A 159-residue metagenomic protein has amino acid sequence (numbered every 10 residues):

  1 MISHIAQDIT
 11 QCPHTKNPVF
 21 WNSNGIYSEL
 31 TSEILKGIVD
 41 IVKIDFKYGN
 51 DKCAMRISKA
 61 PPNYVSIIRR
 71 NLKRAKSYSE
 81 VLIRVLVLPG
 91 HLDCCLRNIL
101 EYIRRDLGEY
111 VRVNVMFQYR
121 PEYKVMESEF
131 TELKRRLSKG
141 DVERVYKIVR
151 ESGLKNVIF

Functional and structural regions predicted by a protein language model:
M1-E127: Conserved AdoMet/S-adenosylmethionine-binding subsite of the radical SAM
R69, F130-T131, I158-F159: A general structural signal for short secondary-structure boundary/capping elements
Y123, K134-R135, L154: Domain-scale selection of a single, long terminal region that carries the protein's primary operational module
T131-K147: A structural motif corresponding to the C-terminal lobe/cap of the Radical SAM core domain
E143-F159: A cross-taxonomic marker for long C-terminal extensions/tails that follow the last structured domain
